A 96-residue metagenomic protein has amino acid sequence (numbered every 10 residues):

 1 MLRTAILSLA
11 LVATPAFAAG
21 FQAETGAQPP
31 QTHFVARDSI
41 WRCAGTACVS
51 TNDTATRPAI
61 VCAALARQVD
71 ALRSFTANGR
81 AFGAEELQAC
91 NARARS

Functional and structural regions predicted by a protein language model:
M1-A19: Classic N-terminal secretory signal peptides
A19-R95: Post-signal/leader-peptide non-cytosolic segments of secretory proteins
